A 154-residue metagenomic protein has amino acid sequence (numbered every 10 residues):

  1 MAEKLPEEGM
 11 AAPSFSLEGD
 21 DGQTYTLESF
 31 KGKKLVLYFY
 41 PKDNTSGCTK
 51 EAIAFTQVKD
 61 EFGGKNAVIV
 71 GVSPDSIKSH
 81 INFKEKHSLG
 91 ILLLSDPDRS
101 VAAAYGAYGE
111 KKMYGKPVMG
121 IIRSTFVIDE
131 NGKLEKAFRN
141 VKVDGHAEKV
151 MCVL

Functional and structural regions predicted by a protein language model:
M1-L154: Chalcogenol-based redox active-site neighborhoods
